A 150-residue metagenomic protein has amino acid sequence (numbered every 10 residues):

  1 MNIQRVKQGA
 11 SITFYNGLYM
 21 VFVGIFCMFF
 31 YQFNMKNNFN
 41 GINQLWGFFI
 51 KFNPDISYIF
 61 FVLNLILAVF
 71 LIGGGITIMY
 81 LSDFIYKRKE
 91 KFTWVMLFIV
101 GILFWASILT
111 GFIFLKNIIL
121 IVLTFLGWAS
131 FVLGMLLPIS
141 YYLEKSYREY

Functional and structural regions predicted by a protein language model:
M1-Y150: Topology signature of small-to-medium multi-pass alpha-helical membrane proteins
